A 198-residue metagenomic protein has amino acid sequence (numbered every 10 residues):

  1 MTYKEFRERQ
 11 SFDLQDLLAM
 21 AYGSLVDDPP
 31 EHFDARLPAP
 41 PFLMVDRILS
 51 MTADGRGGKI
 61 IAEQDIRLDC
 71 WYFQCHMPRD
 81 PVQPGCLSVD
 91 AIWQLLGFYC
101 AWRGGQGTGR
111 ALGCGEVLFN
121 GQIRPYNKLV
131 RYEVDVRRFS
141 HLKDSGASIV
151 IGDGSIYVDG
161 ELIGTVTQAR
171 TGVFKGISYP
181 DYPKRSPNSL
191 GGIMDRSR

Functional and structural regions predicted by a protein language model:
M1-V82, W102, G107, I123-R124 (+4 more regions): Non-catalytic linker/capping segments at the edges of enzyme domains
G55, A91-I92: Conserved, ordered domain cores of eukaryotic regulatory proteins
R79-P81, I92-L95: Compact, glycine-rich, soluble single-domain proteins
S88: Conserved acetyl-CoA-binding loop-helix of GNAT-fold acetyltransferases
Q94-G121: Conserved short alpha-helical segments that host acidic/polar catalytic motifs at enzyme active sites
V117-V136: A structural-propensity feature for long, helix-poor, extended segments
